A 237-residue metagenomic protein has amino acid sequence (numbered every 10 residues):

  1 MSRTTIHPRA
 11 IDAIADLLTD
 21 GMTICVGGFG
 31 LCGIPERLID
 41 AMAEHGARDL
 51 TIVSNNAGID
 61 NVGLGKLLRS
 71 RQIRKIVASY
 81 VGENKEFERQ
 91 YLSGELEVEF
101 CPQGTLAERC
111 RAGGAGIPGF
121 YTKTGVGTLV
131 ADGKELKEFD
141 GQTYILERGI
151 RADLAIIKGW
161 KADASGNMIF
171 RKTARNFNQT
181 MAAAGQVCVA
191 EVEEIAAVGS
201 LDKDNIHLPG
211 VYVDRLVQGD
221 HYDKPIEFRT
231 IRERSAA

Functional and structural regions predicted by a protein language model:
M1-A237: Conserved alpha/beta enzyme-core scaffold
